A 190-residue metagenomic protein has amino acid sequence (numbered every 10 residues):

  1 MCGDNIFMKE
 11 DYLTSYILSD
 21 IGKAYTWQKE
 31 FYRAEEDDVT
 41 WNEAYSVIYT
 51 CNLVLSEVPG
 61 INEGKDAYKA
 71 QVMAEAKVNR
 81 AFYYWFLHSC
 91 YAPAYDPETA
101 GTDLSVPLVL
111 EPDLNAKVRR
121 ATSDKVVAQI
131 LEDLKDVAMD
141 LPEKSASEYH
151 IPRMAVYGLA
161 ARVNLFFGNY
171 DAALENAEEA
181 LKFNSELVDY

Functional and structural regions predicted by a protein language model:
M1-F7: Acidic, glycine-rich segments characteristic of secretory precursors and extracytoplasmic regions
L18-Y91, A121, A138-E143: Conserved, well-structured interaction surfaces
H88-Y95, S145, F166-G168: Short coil/turn linking the two alpha-helices of tandem helical-hairpin repeats
E178-S185: TPR/TPR-like (Sel1-like) alpha-helical repeat modules
